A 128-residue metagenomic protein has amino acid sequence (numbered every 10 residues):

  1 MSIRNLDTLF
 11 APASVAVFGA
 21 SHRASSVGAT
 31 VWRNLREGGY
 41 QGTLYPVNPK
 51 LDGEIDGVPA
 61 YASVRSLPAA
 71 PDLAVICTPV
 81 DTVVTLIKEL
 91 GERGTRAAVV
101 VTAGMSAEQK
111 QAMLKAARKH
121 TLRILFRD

Functional and structural regions predicted by a protein language model:
M1-D128: Catalytic-core regions of core metabolic enzymes, especially those transforming organic acids/acyl-group intermediates
